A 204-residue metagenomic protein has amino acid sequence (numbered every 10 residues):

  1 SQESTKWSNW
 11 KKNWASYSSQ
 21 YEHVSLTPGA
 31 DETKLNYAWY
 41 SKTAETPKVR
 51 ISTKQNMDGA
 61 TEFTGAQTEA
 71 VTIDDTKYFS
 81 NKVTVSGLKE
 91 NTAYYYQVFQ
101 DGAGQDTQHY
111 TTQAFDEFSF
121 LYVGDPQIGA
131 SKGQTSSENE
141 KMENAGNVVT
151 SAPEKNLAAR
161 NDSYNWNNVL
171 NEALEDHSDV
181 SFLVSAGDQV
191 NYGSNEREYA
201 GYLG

Functional and structural regions predicted by a protein language model:
S4-G204: Divalent metal-dependent phosphoesterase catalytic cores across multiple superfamilies
